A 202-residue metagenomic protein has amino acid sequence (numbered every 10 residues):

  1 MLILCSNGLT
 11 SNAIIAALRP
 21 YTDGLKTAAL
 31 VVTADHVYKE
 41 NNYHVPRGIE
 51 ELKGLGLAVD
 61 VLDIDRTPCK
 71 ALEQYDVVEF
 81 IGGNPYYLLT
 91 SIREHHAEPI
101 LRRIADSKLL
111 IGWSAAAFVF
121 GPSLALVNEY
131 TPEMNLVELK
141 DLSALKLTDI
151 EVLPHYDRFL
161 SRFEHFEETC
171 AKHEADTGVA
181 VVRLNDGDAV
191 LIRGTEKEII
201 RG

Functional and structural regions predicted by a protein language model:
M1-V77, I81: N-terminal beta1-alpha1 cap of cysteine-dependent amidohydrolase-like domains
L9-T10, H36, Y86, A117-V119: Gly/Ser/Thr-rich loops at beta-strand to alpha-helix junctions that form or flank small-molecule/cofactor-binding
S11, Y38-K39, N84, Y130 (+1 more regions): Short, structured coil/loop segments at alpha-helix boundaries
V32-A34, G82-N84, E151-Y156: Short, histidine-centered active-site or binding-site loop motifs used for metal coordination, general acid-base
V59-L109: Flexible gly/pro-rich beta->alpha loop and the following alpha-helix that scaffold active-site loops
L89-D106, A116-G202: Active-site-adjacent pocket-lining segments in enzyme domains
